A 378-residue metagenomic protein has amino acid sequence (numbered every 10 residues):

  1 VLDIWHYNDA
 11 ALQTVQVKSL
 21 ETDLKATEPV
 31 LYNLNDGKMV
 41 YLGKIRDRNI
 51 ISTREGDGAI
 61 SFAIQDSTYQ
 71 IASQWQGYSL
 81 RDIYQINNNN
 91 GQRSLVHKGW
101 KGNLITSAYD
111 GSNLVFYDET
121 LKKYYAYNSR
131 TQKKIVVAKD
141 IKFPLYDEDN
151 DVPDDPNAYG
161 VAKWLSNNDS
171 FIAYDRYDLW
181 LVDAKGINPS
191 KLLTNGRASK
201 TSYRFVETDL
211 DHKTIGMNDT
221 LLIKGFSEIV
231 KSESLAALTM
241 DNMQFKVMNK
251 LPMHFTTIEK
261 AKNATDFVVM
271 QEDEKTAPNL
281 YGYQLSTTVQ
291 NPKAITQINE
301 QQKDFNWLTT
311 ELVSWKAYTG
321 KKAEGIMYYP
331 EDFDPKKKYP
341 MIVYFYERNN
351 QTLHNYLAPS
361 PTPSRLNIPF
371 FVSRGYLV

Functional and structural regions predicted by a protein language model:
V1-F267, E272-P278, G282-Y283, T287-V289 (+2 more regions): Beta-propeller folds
T256-V378: Serine-hydrolase catalytic core recognition
